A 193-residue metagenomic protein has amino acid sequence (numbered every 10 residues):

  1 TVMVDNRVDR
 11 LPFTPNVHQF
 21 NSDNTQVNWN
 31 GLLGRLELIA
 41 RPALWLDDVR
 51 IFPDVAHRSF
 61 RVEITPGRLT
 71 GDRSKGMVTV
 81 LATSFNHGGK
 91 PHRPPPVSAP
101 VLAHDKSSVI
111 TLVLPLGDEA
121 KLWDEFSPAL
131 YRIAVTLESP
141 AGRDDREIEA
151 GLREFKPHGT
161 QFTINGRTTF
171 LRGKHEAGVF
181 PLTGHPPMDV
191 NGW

Functional and structural regions predicted by a protein language model:
T1-W193: Secreted/periplasmic carbohydrate-active enzymes, especially glycoside hydrolases
